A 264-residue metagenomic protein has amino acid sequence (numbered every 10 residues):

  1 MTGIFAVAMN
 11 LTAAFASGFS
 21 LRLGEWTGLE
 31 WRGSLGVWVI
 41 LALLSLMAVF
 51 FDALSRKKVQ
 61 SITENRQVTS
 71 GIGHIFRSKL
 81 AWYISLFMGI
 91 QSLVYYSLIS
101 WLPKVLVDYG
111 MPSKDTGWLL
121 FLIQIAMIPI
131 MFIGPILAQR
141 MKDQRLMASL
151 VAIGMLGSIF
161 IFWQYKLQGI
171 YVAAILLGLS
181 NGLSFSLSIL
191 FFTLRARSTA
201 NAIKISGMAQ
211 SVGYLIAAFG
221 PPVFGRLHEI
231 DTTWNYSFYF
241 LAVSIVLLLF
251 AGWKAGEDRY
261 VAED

Functional and structural regions predicted by a protein language model:
I4-L54: Helix-loop-helix hairpin linking two adjacent transmembrane segments in secondary transporters
E25-V39, F224-I245: A membrane-interface helix-boundary motif in multi-pass transporters
F50-G73, A262-D264: Flexible cytoplasmic inter-helical loops of multi-pass small-molecule transporters
K79-F121, I128-M131: Extracytoplasmic gate region of multi-pass secondary transporters
I130-D143: Helix-to-loop junctions at the C-terminal end of transmembrane segments in multipass secondary transporters
L146-F160: Structural signature of the two symmetry-related core transmembrane helices
S184-R197: Intracellular juxtamembrane helix-capping segments at the cytosolic ends of symmetry-related transmembrane helices
A196-T233, L241: A late C-terminal transmembrane helix in Major Facilitator Superfamily
